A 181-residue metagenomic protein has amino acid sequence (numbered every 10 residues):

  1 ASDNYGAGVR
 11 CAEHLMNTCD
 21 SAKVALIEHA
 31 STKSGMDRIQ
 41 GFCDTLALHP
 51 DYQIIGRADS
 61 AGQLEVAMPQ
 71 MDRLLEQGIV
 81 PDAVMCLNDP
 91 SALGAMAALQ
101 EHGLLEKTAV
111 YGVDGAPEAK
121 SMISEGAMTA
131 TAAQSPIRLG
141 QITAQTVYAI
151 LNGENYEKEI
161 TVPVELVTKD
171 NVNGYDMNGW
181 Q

Functional and structural regions predicted by a protein language model:
A1-A25, M36-D37, L64-M71, A116-A119 (+1 more regions): Hydrophobic alpha-helical segments within soluble ligand-binding/sensing domains
S21-A22, P81, K107, E157: A general structural motif
A25-I27, A83: Conserved beta-strand elements of the Class I
A30: Residue-level signal for short, function-critical loop segments
G41-C43, Q53-G56, S60-S121: Hydrophobic alpha-helical
T45-L46, S135-Q181: Hinge/cleft segment of the Venus flytrap/periplasmic-binding protein
A127-M128: Glycine-enriched alpha-helix->loop->beta-strand junction motifs that scaffold or abut catalytic
